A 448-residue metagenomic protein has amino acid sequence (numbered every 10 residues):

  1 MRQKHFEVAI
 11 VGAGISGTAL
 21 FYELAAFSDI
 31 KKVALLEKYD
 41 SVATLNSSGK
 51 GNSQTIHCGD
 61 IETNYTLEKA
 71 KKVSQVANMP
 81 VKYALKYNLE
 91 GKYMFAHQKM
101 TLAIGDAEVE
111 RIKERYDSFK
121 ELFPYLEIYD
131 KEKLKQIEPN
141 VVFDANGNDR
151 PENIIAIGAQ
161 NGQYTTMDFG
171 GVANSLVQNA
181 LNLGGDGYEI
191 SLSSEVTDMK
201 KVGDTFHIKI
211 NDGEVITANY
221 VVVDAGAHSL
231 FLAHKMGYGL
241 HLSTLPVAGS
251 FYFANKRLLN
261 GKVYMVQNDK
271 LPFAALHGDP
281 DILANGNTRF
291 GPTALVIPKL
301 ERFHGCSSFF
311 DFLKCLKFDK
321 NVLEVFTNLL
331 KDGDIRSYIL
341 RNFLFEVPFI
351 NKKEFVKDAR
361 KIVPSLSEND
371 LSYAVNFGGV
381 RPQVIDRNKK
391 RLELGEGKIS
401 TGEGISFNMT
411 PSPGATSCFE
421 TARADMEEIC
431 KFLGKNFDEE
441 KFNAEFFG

Functional and structural regions predicted by a protein language model:
F6-A34: N-terminal Rossmann-like FAD-binding beta1-loop-alpha1 element of flavoenzymes
S16, S41, H228: Conserved Rossmann-like nucleotide-cofactor binding loop
A19, M199-D204, N211-D311: Flavin-dependent oxidoreductases
A26-G49: Glycine-rich FAD pyrophosphate-binding loop
Q54-N140, I297-K299, F303-F309: Dinucleotide-binding Rossmann-like beta1-alpha1 core, especially the glycine-rich loop that anchors the ADP
E68-S74, L102-R111, G158-N179, S191 (+2 more regions): Short beta-strand to alpha-helix junction loop
D106-Q178, N182-L183, E189-S191, M199-K201 (+2 more regions): Flavin (FAD/FMN) cofactor-binding and adjacent substrate-gating region of FAD-dependent oxidoreductase domains
C315-F437: C-terminal catalytic lobe of FAD-dependent flavoproteins
